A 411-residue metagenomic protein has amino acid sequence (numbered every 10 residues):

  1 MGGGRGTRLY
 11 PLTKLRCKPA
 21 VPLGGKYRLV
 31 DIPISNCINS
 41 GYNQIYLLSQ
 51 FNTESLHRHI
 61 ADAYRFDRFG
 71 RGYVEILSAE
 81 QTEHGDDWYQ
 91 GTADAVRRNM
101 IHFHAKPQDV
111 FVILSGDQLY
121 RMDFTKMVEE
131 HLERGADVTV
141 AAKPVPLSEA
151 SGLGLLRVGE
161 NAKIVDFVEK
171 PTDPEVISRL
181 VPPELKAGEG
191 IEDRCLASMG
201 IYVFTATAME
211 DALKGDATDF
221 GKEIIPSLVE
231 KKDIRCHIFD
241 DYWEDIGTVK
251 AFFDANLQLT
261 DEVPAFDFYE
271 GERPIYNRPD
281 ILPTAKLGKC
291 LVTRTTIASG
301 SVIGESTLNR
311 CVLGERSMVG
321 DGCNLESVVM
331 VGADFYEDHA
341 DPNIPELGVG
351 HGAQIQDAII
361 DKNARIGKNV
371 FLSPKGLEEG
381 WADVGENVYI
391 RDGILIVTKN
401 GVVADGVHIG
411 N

Functional and structural regions predicted by a protein language model:
M1-T260, I344-P345, W381-N400, D405: Unchanged
L185-E192, T207, D211-N411: Left-handed beta-helix
